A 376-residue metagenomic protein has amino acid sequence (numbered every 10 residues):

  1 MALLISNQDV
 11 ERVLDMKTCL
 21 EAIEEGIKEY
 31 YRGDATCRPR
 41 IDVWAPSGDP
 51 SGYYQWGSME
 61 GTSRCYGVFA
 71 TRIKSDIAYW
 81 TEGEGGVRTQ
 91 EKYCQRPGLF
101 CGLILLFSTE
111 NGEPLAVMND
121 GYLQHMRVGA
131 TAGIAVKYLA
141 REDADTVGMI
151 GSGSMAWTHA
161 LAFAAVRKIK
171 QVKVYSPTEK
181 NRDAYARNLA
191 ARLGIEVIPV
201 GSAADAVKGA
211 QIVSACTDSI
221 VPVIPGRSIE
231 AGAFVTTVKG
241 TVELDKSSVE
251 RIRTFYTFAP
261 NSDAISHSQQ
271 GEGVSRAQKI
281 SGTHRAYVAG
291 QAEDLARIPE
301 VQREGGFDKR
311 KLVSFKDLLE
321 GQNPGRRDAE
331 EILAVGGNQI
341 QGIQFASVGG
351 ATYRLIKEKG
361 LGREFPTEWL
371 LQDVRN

Functional and structural regions predicted by a protein language model:
M1-R127, T131-G133, D143, I343-A346 (+2 more regions): N-terminal ligand-binding/catalytic initiation module
N7-E11, K246-N376: Adenosine-phosphate binding glycine-rich loop
N119-Q124, T237-L244, G337-G342: Glycine-rich phosphate/pyrophosphate-binding beta-alpha loops
A140-T146, K168, E230-A231: Short helix-loop-beta connector
S152-G153: Glycine-rich Rossmann-fold phosphate-binding loop(s) that bind the pyrophosphate of adenine dinucleotide cofactors
A156-W157: N-terminal Rossmann-fold NAD(P) dinucleotide-binding loop
V166-L193: NAD(P)-binding Rossmann-fold cofactor-contacting core
G194-A292: Rossmann-like adenosine-cofactor binding region
